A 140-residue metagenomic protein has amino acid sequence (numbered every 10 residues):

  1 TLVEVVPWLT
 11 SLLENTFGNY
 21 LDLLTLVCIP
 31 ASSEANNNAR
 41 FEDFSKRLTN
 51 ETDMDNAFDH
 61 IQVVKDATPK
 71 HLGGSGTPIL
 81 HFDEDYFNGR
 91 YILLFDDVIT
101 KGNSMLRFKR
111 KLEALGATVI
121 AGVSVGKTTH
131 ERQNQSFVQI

Functional and structural regions predicted by a protein language model:
T1-L24, I61-Y91, K101, G126-H130: Active-site-facing substrate-recognition patch
L21-S33: Short glycine-rich phosphate-binding loop at a beta-alpha junction
E34-N38, K101-G102: Loop/helix-junction capping segments adjacent to catalytic residues or to phosphate/diphosphate-binding pockets
N38-E42, K46: Short, surface-exposed alpha-helical segments at coil->helix boundaries
L48-T68: Histidine/lysine/aspartate-rich catalytic loop segments that bind and position anionic ligands
D55-A57, Y91, T118-A121: Residues at the starts of beta-strands that form the adenosine-phosphate
L94-F108: A phosphate-binding catalytic loop at a beta-strand-loop-alpha-helix junction that coordinates phosphoryl groups
L106-I140: PRPP-dependent phosphoribosyltransferase catalytic core
